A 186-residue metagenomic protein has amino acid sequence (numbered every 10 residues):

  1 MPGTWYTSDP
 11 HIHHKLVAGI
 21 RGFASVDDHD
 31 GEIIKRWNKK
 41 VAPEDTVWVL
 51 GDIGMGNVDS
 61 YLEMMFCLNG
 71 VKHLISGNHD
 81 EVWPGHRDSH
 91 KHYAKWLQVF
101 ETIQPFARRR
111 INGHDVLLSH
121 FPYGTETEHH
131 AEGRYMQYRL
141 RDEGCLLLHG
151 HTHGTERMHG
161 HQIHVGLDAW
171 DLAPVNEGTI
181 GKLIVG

Functional and structural regions predicted by a protein language model:
M1-P2, G144: A structure-centric signal for secondary-structure junctions around beta-strands
P2-T7, I12-R110: Core catalytic region of metal-dependent phosphoesterases/phosphodiesterases, especially metallo-beta-lactamase-like
K95-G186: Conserved beta-sheet core of the metallophosphoesterase superfamily
